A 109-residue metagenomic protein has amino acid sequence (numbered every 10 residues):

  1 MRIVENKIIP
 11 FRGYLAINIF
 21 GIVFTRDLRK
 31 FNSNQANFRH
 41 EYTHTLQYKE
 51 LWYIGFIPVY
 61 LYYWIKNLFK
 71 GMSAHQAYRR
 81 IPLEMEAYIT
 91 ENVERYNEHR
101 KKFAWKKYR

Functional and structural regions predicted by a protein language model:
M1, Q35, L51: Nuclease and nuclease-like effector domains acting on nucleic acids or nucleotide cofactors
R2-L15, G55-R109: Metalloprotease/metallohydrolase-associated module, dominated by Zn2+-dependent proteases
I8, N34-H44: Short charge-dense sequence patches
I9, R29-K30, W52-Y53: Short, solvent-exposed loop/turn segments at secondary-structure junctions
G13-N18, I22-F38, R79: Short pre-active-site segment immediately N-terminal to the catalytic Zn-binding motif
Y42-V59: Catalytic Zn2+-binding segment of zinc metalloproteases
